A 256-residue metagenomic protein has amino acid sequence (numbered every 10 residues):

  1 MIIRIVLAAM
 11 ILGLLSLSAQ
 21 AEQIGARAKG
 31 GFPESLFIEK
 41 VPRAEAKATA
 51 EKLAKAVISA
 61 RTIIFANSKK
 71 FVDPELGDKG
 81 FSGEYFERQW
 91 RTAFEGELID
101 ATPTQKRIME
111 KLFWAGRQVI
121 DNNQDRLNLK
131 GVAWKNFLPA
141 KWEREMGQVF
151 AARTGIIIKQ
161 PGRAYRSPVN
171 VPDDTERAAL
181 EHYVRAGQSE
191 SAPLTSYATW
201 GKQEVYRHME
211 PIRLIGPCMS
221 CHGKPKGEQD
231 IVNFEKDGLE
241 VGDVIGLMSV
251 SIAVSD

Functional and structural regions predicted by a protein language model:
M1-L7: Bacterial N-terminal signal peptides that target proteins for export
I2, L17-A19: Short, aliphatic-rich N-terminal leader segments that are intrinsically disordered or form a weak/amphipathic helix
A8-S16: Bacterial N-terminal signal peptides
E22-R213, G227-D256: Extracytoplasmic c-type cytochrome modules immediately beyond a signal peptide or single-pass transmembrane anchor
L214-K226: The canonical Cys-X-X-Cys-His
